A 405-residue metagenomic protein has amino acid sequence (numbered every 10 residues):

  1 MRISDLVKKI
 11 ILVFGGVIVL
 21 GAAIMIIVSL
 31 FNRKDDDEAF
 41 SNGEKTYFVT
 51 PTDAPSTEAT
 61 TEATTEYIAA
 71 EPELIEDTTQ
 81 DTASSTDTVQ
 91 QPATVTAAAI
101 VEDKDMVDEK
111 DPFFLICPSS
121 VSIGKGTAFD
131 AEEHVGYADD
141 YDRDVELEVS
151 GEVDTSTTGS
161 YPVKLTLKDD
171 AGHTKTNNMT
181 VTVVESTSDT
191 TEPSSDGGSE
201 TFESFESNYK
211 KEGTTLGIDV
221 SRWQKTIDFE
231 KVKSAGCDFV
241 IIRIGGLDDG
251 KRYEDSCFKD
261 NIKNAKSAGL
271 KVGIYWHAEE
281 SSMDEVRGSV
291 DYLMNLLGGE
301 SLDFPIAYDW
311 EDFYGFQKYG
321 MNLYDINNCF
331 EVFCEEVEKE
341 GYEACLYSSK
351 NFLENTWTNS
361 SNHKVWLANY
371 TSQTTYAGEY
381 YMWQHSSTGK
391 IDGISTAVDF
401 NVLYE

Functional and structural regions predicted by a protein language model:
M1-E66, T158, V337: Gram-positive cell-envelope targeting signals
K45-S56, A63-D77, D81-D142: Solvent-exposed, low-complexity, repeat-rich "mucin-like" stalks and linkers
Y141-V181: Serine/threonine-rich, repeat-prone extracellular segments and beta-strand-based repeat modules of secreted/surface
T182-T190: Extracellular interdomain linker/stem segments of modular secreted and single-pass surface proteins
E192-G217, S360-E405: Functionally critical loop-and-helix segments that line ligand-binding/catalytic clefts of soluble enzyme domains
K210-A235, I241-N328, V332, E338-E340: Substrate-binding cleft of extracellular glycoside hydrolase catalytic domains
M294-D312, W357-E379: Structural recognition of alpha->loop->beta junctions
V337, G341-E354: Aromatic-lined carbohydrate-recognition surfaces of secreted/lumenal glycan-active proteins
